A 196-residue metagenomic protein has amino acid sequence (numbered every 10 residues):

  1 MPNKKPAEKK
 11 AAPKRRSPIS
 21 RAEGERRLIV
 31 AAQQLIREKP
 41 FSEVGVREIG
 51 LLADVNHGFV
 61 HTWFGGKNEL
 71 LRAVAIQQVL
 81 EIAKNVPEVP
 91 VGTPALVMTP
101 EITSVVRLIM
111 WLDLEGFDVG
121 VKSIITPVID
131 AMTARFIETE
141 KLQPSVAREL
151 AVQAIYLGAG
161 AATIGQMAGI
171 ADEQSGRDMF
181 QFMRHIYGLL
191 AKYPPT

Functional and structural regions predicted by a protein language model:
M1-E23, T196: N-terminal intrinsically disordered/low-complexity leader segments
R21-Q33, I49, V74-Q78, I82: Generic hydrophobic, amphipathic alpha-helix propensity
R27, A31-E38, K84-N85, L108 (+3 more regions): Solvent-exposed, amphipathic alpha-helical segments
R27, A31-E69: Helix-turn-helix
G65-E69, P100, V119, K141: Residues in soluble alpha-helical coiled-coils and helical-bundle/repeat scaffolds
A73, L80-G116: Hydrophobic alpha-helical connector segments
E81, M132, A161-G165: A short secondary-structure junction motif
K122, T126, I137-T196: Hydrophobic/aromatic-rich alpha-helical bundle segments in the mid-to-C-terminal region
